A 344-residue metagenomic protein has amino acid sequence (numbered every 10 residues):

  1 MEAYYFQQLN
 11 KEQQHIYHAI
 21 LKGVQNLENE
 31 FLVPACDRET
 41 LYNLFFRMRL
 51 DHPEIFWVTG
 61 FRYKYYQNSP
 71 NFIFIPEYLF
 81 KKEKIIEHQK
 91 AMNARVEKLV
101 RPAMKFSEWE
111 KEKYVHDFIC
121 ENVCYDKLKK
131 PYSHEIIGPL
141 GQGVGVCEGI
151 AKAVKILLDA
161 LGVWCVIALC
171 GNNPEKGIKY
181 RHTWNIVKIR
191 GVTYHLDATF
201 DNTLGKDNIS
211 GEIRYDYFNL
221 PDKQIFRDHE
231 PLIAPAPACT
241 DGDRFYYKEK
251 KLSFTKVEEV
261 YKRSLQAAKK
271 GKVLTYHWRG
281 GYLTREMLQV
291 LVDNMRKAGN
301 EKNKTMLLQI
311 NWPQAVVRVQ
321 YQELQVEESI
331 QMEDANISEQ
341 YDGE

Functional and structural regions predicted by a protein language model:
M1-R95, K269-K270, Y282-E344: Linear, non-domain "peripheral" regions
L32, D126-K129, Y180: Repeated polar recognition positions within modular binding domains
F74, D201, F218, L274-Y276 (+1 more regions): Hydrophobic beta-strand residues in large extracellular and virion-surface proteins
F80-P139: Secondary-structure boundary elements
G138-G143, N172-P174: Conserved short loop/turn motifs at secondary-structure junctions
Q142-V146, I150: Secondary-structure capping and boundary motifs in well-ordered enzyme cores
G149-K223: Hydrophobic/aromatic-rich core segments of domains that either
Y215-M306: Metal-dependent nuclease catalytic core centered on acidic motifs
